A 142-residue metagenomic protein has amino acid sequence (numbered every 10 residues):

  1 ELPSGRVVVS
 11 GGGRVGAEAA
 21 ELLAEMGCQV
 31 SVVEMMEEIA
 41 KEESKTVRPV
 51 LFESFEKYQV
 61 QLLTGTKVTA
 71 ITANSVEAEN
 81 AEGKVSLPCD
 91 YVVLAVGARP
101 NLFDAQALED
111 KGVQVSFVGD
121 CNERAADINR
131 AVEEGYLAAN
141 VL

Functional and structural regions predicted by a protein language model:
E1-E43, E77-Y91, A95-L142: Rossmann-like dinucleotide/flavin-binding elements
T46-P49: Charged helix-capping and loop-helix junction motifs
F52-Q59, Q106-D110: Short, conserved catalytic or adaptor-binding loops enriched in Gly and charged residues
S54-F55, Q59-V60, E134, A139: A conserved amphipathic helix/loop scaffold that creates a polar/acidic microenvironment used either to coordinate
Q61, T69, V85-L87: Residues that recognize and position ribonucleotide moieties
Q61-L63, S116: General small-molecule cofactor/ligand-binding pocket signal
T64-S75: A conserved short coil-to-beta-strand element within the FAD-binding core of flavoproteins
